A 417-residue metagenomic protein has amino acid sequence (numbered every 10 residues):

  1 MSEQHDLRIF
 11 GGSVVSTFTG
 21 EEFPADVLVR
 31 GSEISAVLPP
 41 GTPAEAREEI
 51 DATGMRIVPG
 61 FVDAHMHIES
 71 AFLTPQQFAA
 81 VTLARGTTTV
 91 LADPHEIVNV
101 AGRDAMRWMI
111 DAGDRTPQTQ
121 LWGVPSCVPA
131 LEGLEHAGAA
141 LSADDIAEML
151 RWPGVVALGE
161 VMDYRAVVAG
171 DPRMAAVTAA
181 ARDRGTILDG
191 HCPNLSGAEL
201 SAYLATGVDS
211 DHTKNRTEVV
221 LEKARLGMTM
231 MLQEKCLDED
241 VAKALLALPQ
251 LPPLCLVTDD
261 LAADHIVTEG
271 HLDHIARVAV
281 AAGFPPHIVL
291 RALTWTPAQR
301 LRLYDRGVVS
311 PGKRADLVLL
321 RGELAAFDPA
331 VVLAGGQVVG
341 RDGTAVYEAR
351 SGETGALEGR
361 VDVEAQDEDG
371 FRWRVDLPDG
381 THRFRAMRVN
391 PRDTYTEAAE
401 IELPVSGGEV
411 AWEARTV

Functional and structural regions predicted by a protein language model:
M1-G31, L38, L83-R85, V267-G283 (+1 more regions): Active-site microenvironment of metallo-dependent hydrolases
Q4-G11, P43-A92: Replace "His-x-His-based motif
D6-R8, R47-E48, M55, T88-V90 (+11 more regions): Structural motif
H67-E69, H95-I97, P125-A130, V161-Y164 (+4 more regions): Active-site beta-loop-alpha junctions enriched in small/polar residues
Q76-I187: Divalent-metal coordination cores built from histidine and acidic residues
D93, G123, H191, T213 (+7 more regions): Generic beta-strand/beta-sheet core signal
A140-G159, A166-L232, C236-L256, V267-A281 (+1 more regions): Histidine/acidic residue-rich metal-binding segments in metalloenzymes
